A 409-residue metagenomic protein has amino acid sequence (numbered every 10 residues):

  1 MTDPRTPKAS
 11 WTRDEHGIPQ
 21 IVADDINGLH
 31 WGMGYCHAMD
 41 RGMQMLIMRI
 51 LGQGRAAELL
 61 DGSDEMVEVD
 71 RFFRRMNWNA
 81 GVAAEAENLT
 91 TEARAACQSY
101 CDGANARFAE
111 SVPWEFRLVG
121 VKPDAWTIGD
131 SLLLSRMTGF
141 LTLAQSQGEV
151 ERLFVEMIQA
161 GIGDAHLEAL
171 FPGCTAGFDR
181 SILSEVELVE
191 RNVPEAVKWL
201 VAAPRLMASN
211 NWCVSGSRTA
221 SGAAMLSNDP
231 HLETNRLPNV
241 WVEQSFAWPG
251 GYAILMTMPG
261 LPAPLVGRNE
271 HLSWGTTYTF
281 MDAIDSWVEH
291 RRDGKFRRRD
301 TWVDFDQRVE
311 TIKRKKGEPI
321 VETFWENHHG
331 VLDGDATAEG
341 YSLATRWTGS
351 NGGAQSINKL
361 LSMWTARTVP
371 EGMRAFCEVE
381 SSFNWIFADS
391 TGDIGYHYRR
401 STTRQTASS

Functional and structural regions predicted by a protein language model:
T2-M225, P230, L237, G250: Substrate-recognition/specificity elements adjacent to catalytic centers across diverse enzyme folds
T2-Q44, G173-S409: Internal mixed beta-strand/loop scaffold within catalytic domains of large alpha/beta enzymes
